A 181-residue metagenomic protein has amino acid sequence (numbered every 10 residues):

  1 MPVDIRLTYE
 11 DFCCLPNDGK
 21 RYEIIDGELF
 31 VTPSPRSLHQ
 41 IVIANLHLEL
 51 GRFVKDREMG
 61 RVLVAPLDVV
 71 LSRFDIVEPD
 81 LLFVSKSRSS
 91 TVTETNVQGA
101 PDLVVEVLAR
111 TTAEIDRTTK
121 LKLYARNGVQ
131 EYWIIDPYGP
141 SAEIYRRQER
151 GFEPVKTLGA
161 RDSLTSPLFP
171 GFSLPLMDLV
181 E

Functional and structural regions predicted by a protein language model:
M1-E181: Gly/Pro/Ser/Thr-rich low-complexity, intrinsically disordered segments predominantly at protein N-termini
